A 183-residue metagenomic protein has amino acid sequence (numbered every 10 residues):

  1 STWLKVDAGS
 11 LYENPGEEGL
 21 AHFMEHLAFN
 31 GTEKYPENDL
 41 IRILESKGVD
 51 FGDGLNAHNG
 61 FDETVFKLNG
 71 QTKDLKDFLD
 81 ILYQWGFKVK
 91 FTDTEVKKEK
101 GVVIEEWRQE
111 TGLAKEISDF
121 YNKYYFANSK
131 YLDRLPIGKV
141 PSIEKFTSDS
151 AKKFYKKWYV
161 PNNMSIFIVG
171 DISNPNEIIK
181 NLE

Functional and structural regions predicted by a protein language model:
T2-N69, D133-I137: M16/MPP (pitrilysin/insulinase) zinc-metallopeptidase core fold and M16-derived inactive scaffolds
L4, H22-M24, L44, F66 (+5 more regions): Buried hydrophobic packing residues in well-ordered domains
D7-G9, T32-E33, Q71-K73, R108 (+1 more regions): Solvent-exposed coil/turn segments that connect beta secondary-structure elements in extracytoplasmic/periplasmic
G9-N14, K88, N174-P175: Short beta-strands and strand-coil junctions in structured, solvent-facing domains, enriched
L27-T32, F78, W85-F87, E110-P161 (+1 more regions): Scaffold signal of the M16-like zinc-metallopeptidase fold and its non-catalytic homologs
N30-K34, L68-V102, N176-I179: M16/insulysin-pitrilysin zinc metalloprotease superfamily fold
V103-E110: Short, conserved secondary-structure transition motifs
S165-F167, S173-E183: Proteolytic maturation boundary segments
